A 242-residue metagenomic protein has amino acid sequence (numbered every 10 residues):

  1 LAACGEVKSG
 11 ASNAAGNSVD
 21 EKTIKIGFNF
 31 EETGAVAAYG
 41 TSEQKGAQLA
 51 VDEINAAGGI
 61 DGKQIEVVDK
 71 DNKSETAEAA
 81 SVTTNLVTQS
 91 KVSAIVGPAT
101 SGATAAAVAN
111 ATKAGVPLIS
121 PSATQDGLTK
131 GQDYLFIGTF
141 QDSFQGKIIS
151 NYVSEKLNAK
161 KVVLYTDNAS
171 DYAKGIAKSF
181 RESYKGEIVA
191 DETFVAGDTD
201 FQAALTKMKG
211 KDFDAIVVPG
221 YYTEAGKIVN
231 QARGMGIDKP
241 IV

Functional and structural regions predicted by a protein language model:
L1-K25, A56-G59: Short, low-complexity disordered leader/linker segments with a strong preference for bacterial N-terminal type II
G16-G46, K70-A77, A99-T100, Y165-A173: Extracytoplasmic "Venus flytrap"
V19-E21, Q44-V67, E187: Signal peptide-proximal N-terminal region of secreted/periplasmic/extracellular or secretory-lumen proteins
F28, I119-S120, I137: Hydrophobic residues in well-ordered beta-strands that form the structural core
E32, L135-A196, A215: An alpha-beta-alpha
Y39-E43, A57-T129, A196, G226: Beta-alpha junction/loop-to-helix N-cap segments that form part of ligand/metal-binding clefts
L86-A99, I119-P121, K161-T166, D212-Y222 (+2 more regions): Periplasmic-binding protein-like
I176-V242: Extracellular/periplasmic bilobed ligand-binding domains
